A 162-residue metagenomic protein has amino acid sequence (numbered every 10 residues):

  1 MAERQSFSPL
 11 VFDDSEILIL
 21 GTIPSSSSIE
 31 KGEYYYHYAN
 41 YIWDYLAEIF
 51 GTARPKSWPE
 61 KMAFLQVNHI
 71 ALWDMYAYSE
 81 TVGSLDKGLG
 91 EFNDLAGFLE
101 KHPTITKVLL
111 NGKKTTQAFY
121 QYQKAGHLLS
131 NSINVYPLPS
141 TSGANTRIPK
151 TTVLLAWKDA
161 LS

Functional and structural regions predicted by a protein language model:
M1-E16, H37-Y38, L85-A96, Y120-S162: C-terminal capping/extension of enzyme domains
E16-I17, K107: Structural motif
I23-S27, Y41, A77-E80, K113-Q117 (+1 more regions): Short, solvent-exposed loop/turn segments at secondary-structure junctions
S27-G88: Short, surface-exposed acidic-centric catalytic microdomains
L46, A118-F119: Hydrophobic packing residues within well-ordered alpha-helices of enzyme cores
V67-A118: Internal catalytic-core helix/loop-beta-alpha segment that presents or stabilizes conserved functional determinants
